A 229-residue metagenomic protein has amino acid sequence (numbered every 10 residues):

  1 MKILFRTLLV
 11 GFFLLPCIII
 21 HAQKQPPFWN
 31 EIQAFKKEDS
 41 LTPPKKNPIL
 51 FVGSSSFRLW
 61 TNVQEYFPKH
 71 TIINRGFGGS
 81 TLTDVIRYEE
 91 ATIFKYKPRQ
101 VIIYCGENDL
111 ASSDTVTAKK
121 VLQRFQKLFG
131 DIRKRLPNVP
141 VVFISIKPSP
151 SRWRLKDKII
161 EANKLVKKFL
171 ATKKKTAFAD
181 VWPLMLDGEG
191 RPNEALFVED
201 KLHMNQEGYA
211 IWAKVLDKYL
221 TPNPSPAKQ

Functional and structural regions predicted by a protein language model:
M1-K24: Bacterial Sec-dependent N-terminal signal peptides
R6, L15, P44-K45, L50 (+1 more regions): A generic structural signal for short, non-catalytic loop/turn and secondary-structure boundary residues
F13, G76, D200-H203: Short N-terminal micro-motifs specific to bacterial/archaeal maturation and metal-cluster initiation sites
A22-K97: Serine-esterase "nucleophile elbow" of acetyl-processing enzymes
E65, R87-P226: Alpha-helical cap/lid subdomain in secreted, periplasmic, or secretory-pathway luminal O-acyl-processing enzymes
